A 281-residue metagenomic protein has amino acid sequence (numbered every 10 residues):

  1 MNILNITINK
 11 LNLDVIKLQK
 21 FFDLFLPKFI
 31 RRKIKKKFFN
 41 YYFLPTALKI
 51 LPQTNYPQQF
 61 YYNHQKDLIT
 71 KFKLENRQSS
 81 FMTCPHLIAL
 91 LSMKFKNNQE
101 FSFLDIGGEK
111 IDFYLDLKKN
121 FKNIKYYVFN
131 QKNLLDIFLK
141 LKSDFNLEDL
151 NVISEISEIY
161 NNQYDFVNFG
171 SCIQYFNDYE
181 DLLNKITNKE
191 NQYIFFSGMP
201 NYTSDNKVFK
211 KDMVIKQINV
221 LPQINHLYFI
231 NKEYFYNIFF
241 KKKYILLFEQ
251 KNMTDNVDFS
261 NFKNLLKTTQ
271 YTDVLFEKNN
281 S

Functional and structural regions predicted by a protein language model:
M1-S102, K210-I215, L221-P222, H226-S281: N-terminal accessory regions of S-adenosyl-L-methionine
F101, D165, Q192: Conserved acidic residues
D105: Class I SAM-dependent methyltransferase core
G108-D149: Class I SAM-dependent methyltransferase SAM/SAH-binding core
N151-N162: Short acidic low-complexity segments
D165-Y179: A short SAM/SAH-binding and catalytic strip from SAM-dependent methyltransferases
Y175-K189: A short, conserved alpha-helix within the catalytic core of class I
N191-D205: Conserved beta-strand signature within the Rossmann-like core of class I S-adenosyl-L-methionine
